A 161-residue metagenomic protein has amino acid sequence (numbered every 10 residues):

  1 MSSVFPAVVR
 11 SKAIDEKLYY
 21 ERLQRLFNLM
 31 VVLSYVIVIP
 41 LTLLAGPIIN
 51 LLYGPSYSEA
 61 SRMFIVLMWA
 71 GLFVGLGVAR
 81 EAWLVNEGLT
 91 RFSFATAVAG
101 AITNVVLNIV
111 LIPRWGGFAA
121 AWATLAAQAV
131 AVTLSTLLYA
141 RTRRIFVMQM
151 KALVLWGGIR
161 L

Functional and structural regions predicted by a protein language model:
M1-E16, Y20, L26, W83-N86: Helix-loop junctions and terminal segments of transmembrane helices in multi-pass membrane transport/translocation
A7, S34-I39, L67-G75, A97-A101 (+1 more regions): Residue-level hotspots within the lipid-embedded alpha helices of multi-pass solute transporters
K17, Q24, T42-L72: Interfacial segments at transmembrane-helix termini and the short loops linking adjacent helices
K17-Y35, E59-S61, I65, E87 (+1 more regions): Membrane-water interface at loop-to-transmembrane-helix junctions
Y20, M68-V98: Membrane-interface junctions at transmembrane-helix termini in multi-pass inner-membrane proteins
V38-G46, L51, M63-V66, V105 (+2 more regions): Membrane-embedded alpha-helical segments of multi-pass transporters/permeases
R91, V98-T133, A140-R141, I145: Membrane-interface helix-loop junctions in multi-pass transport and translocation proteins
L137-L161: Membrane-proximal transmembrane or re-entrant/amphipathic helices at the cytosolic face
